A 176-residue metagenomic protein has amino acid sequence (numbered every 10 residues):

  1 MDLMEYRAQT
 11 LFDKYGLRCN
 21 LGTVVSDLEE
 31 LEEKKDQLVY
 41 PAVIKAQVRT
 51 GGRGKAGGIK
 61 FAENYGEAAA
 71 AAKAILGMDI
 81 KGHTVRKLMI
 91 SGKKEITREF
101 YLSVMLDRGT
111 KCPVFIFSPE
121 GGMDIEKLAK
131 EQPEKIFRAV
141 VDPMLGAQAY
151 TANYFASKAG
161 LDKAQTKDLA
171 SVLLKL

Functional and structural regions predicted by a protein language model:
M1-Y40: A conserved helix-loop-beta module that forms one wall/lid of the active-site cleft in ATP-utilizing catalytic domains
E5-F12, L38-R53, G82-T97, L102 (+1 more regions): ATP-grasp fold ATP-binding core
D13-K14, G52-G54, E134-I136, A147-G160: Gly-rich Lys/Arg/Thr-decorated short loops/hinges at beta-loop-alpha junctions or inter-strand turns that position
Y15, Q37, A68-G82, M105-R108 (+3 more regions): Change "in soluble alpha/beta enzymes" to "in soluble alpha/beta proteins
N20-G22, I44-A71, Y101, D124-I125 (+1 more regions): Glycine-rich phosphate-binding loop of ATP-grasp-fold ATP-dependent ligases
V25, I59-N64, M105, I116-S118: Short beta-strand-to-turn element immediately C-terminal to the catalytic PLP-Schiff-base lysine in fold type I
K81-L145: Hydrophobic alpha-helical hairpins/lids featuring a short glycine-rich hinge
T151-L176: A long amphipathic alpha-helix within ATP-dependent nucleotide-binding catalytic cores
